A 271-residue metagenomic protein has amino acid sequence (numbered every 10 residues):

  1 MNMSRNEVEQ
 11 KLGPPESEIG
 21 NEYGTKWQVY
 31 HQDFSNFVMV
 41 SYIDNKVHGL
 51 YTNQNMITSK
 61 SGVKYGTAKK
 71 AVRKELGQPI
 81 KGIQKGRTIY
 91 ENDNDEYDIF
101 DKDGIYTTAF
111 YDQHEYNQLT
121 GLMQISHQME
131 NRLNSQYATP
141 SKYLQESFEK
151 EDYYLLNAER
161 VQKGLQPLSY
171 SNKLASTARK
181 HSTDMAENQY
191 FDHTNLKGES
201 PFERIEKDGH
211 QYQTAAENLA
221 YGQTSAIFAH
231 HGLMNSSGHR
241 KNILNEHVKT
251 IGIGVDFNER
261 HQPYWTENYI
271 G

Functional and structural regions predicted by a protein language model:
M1-S4, K60-S61: Glycine-rich loop/hinge motif
M3-D44, A71-N117, E246, G254-R260: A cross-family detector of function-defining hotspots
N6, Q10, K70, K74 (+7 more regions): Solvent-exposed, polar/charged alpha-helical surfaces in well-ordered, non-transmembrane soluble domains, broadly
E18, T183-D192, Q213, K241 (+1 more regions): Secretory-pathway/luminal and periplasmic proteins that interact with or process carbohydrate-rich
Q54-S59, V63-Y106, P201-G271: A well-ordered secondary-structure block
M56-V63, A138-S147, V161-S171, A186-D192 (+3 more regions): Second-shell loop/turn segments in exported
G104-Y170: Intrinsically disordered, low-complexity, Pro/Ser/Thr/Asn/Gly/Ala-rich spacer/linker segments adjacent to signal
L144-E206, K249-I251, N258: Short, well-ordered surface patches within globular domains
